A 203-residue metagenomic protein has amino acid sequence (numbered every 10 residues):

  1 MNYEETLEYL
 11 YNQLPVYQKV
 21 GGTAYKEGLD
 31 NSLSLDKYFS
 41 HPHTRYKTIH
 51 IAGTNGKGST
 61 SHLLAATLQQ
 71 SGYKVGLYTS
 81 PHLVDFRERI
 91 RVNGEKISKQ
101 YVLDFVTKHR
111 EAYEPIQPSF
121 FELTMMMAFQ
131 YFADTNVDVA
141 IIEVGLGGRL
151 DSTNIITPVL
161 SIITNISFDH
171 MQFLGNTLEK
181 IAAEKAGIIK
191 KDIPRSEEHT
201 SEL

Functional and structural regions predicted by a protein language model:
M1-A52, T60-H62, A66-S71: Short functional linear segments
G22-L29, S34-T44, Q70-I156, Q172-A182: ATP-dependent carboxylate-amine ligase catalytic core
I49, G76-Y78, L160-I162, S196: Hydrophobic/aromatic beta-strand patches that form the interior of the parallel beta-sheet core in alpha/beta enzyme
K57: Catalytic cores of secreted/periplasmic lytic hydrolases that degrade extracellular macromolecules
N154-N165: Inter-motif core of Ras-like GTPase G domains
A182-K190: Membrane-proximal helix-turn-helix segments that form the acceptor-binding/catalytic region of lipid-linked
K190-E197: Short loop-to-beta-strand entry elements in the cores of soluble alpha/beta enzymes
E198-L203: Residue-level detector of conserved catalytic or cofactor/ligand-binding positions in enzyme active sites
